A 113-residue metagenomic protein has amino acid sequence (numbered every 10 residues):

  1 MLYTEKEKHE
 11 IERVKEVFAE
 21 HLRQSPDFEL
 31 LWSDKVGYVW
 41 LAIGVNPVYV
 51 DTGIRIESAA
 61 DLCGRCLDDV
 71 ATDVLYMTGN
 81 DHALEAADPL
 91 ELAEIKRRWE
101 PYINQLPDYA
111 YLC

Functional and structural regions predicted by a protein language model:
M1-E29: Negatively charged, low-complexity tracts enriched in Asp/Glu with abundant Ser/Thr
E7, V14, P26, V50 (+2 more regions): Generic ordered-secondary-structure signal
V14-S25, C66, V70, V74 (+2 more regions): Hydrophobic, Leu/Ile/Phe/Ala-enriched alpha-helical segments that form helix-helix packing faces
D34-R97, L106-Y109: Acidic, low-complexity, intrinsically disordered interaction modules
